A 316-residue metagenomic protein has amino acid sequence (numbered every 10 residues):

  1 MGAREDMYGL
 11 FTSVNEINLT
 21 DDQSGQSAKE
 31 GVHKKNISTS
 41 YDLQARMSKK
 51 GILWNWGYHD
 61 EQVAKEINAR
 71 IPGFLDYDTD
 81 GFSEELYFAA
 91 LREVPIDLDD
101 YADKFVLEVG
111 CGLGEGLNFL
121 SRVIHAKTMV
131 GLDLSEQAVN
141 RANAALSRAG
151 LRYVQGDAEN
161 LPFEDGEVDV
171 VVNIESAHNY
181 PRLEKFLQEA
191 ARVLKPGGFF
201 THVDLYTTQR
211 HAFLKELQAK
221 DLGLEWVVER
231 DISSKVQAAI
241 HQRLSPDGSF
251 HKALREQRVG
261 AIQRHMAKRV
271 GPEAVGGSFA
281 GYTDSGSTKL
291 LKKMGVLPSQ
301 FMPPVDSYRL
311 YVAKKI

Functional and structural regions predicted by a protein language model:
G2-G57: N-terminal auxiliary segments of SAM/dcSAM-dependent transferases
Q44-E85: Class I SAM-dependent transferase core
G81-A102: Conserved alpha-helix/loop element of class I SAM-dependent methyltransferases that forms part of the SAM/SAH-binding
L107, L113-N160: Class I SAM-dependent methyltransferase SAM/SAH-binding core
E159-V171: A short acidic, Gly/Pro-enriched loop at the edge of an enzyme's catalytic core that lines a small-molecule cofactor
E184-P196: A short glycine-rich, Lys/Arg-flanked "PGG" loop and its adjoining helix->strand segment in the class I
G197-D204: Conserved beta-strand signature within the Rossmann-like core of class I S-adenosyl-L-methionine
A212-Q300: Substrate-binding/catalytic lobe of Class I Rossmann-like enzymes that use SAM or dcSAM, i.e., the mid-to-C-terminal
